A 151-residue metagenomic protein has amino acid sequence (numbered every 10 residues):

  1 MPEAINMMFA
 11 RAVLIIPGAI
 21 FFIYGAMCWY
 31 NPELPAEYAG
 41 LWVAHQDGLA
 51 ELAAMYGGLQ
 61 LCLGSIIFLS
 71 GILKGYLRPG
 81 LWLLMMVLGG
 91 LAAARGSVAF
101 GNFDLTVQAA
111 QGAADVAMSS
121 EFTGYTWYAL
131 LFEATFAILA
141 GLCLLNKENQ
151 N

Functional and structural regions predicted by a protein language model:
M1-F21: Cytosolic juxtamembrane helix and N-cap/initiation of the first transmembrane helix
I20-A50: Hydrophobic transmembrane helix segments
I23-Y24, V87-S97: Aromatic-anchored segments of alpha-helical transmembrane domains
V43-M55, A117-Y125: Short aromatic-rich membrane-water interface segments that cap or initiate transmembrane helices in multi-pass membrane
L49-L69, M86-V87: Core segments of alpha-helical transmembrane spans in multipass integral membrane proteins
S65-W82: Juxtamembrane helix-break-helix junctions at the cytosolic face of small multi-pass alpha-helical membrane proteins
A93-Y125, L145: Membrane-helix boundary connector in multi-pass membrane proteins
T135-N151: Membrane-water interface at the C-terminal end of transmembrane alpha helices
